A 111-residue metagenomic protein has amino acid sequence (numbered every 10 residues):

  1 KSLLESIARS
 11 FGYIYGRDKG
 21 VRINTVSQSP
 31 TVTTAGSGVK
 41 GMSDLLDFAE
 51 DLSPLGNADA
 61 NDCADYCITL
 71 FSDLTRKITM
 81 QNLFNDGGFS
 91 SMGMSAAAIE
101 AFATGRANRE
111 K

Functional and structural regions predicted by a protein language model:
K1-A8, G12, I23, C63: Conserved catalytic Lys-bearing alpha helix of Rossmann-like short-chain dehydrogenase/reductases
R9, Y13-R17, R76: Alpha-helical segment proximal to the catalytic Tyr-Lys
Y15-K19, T31, F71: A short hydrophobic alpha-helix cap/turn motif
V21, T25, S43-I78, L83-G87 (+1 more regions): C-terminal helical subdomain
S29-G41, M94: Short beta-loop-alpha junction of Rossmann-like oxidoreductase domains
G41-D44, A101: Short, hinge-like loop/turn segments at secondary-structure boundaries
S90: Residues immediately C-terminal
A96-K111: A short alpha/beta connector and helix-capping loop motif
